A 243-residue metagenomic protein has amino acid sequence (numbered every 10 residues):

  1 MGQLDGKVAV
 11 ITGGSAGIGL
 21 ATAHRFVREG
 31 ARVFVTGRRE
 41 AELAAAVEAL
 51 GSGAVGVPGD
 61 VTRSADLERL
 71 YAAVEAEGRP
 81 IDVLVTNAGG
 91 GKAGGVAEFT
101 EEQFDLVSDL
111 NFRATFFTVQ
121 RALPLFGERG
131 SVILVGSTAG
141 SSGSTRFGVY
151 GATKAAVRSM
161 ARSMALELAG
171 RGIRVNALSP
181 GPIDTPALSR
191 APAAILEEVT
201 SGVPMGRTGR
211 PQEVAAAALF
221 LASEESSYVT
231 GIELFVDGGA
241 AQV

Functional and structural regions predicted by a protein language model:
V8, S15-G17: Conserved glycine-rich cofactor-binding loop
V85, A169, R174, V229-G231: Short, small/polar-rich loop/turn modules that mediate ligand/substrate recognition or access, typified
G95-V96, T100-D105, L188, V199: Substrate-binding pocket helix/loop in short-chain dehydrogenase/reductase
V119, T153, A161: Active-site helix of classical SDR
P124, L166-G170, S227: Alpha-helical segment proximal to the catalytic Tyr-Lys
S137: Residue(s) in the substrate-gating loop at a strand-loop-helix junction that position the organic substrate next
S142, L219, T230-V243: Short C-terminal tail/terminal secondary-structure segment of NAD(P)H-dependent dehydrogenase/reductase domains
